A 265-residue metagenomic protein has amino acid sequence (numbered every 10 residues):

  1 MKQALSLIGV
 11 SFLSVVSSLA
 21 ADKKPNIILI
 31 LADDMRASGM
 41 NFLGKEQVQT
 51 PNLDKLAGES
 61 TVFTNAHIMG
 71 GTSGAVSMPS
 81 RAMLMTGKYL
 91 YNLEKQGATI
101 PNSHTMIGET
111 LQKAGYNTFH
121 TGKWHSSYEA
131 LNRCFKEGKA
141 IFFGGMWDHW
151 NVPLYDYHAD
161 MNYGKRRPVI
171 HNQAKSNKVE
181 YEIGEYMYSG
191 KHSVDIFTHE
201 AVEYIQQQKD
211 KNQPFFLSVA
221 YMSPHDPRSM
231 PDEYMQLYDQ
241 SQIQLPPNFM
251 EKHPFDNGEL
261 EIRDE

Functional and structural regions predicted by a protein language model:
K2-A4, G9, L19-E265: Formylglycine-dependent sulfatase
V15-S17: N-terminal signal peptide c-region/cleavage motif recognized by signal peptidases
